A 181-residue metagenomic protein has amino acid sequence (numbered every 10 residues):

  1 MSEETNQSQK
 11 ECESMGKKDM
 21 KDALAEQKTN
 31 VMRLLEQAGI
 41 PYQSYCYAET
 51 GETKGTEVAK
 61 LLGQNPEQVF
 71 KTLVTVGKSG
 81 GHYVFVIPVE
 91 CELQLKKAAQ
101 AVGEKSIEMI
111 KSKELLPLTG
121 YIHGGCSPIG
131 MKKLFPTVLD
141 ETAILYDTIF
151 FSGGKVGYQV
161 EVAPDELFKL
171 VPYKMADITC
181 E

Functional and structural regions predicted by a protein language model:
S2-E181: Extended, low-hydrophobicity, polar/charged segments
